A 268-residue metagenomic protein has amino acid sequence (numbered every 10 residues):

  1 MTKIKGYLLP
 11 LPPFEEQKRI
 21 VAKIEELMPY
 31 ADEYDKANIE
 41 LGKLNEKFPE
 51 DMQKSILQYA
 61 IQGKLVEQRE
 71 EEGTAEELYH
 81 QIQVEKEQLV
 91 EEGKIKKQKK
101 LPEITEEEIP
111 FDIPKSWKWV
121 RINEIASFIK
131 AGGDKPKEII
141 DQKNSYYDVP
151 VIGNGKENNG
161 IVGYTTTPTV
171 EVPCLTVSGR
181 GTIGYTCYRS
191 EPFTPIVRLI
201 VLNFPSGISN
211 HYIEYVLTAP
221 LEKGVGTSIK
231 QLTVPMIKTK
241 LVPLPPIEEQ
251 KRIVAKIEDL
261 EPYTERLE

Functional and structural regions predicted by a protein language model:
M1-I4, G153-T218, V225-I229, T233-I237: A short beta-sheet element
K3-Q88, M236-E268: Amphipathic alpha-helical coiled-coil/heptad-repeat segments
I4-E16, I113, K118-R121, F204 (+4 more regions): Catalytic cores of nucleotide-enabled group-transfer and carboxylate-activating enzymes in metabolic and assembly-line
K18, A37-I39, K54-S55, K64 (+4 more regions): Non-catalytic DNA-recognition/assembly elements of restriction-modification systems
L65-V66, I95, L202: Conserved hydrophobic residue
G73-D112: Phosphate/adenylate-binding "loop-and-lid" substructures adjacent to NTP/NAD/dNTP-binding pockets in NTP-dependent
I140-D141: Conserved, non-catalytic sequence blocks in retroelement Pol enzymes and Pol-derived host proteins
P220-G224, E261-P262: A common structural junction motif
